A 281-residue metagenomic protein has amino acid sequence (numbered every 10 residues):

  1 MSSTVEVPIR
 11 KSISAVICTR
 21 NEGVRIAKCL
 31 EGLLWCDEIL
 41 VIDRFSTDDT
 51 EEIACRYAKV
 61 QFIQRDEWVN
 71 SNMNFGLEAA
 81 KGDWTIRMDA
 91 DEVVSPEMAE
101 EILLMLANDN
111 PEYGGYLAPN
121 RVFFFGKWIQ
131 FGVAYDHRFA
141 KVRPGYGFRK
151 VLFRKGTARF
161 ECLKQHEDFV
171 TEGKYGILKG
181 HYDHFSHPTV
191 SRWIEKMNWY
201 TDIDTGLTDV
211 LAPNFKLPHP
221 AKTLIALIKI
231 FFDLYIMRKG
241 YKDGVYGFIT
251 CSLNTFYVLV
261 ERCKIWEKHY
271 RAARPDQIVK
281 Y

Functional and structural regions predicted by a protein language model:
S12-S14: Cell-envelope/extracellular polymer assembly enzymes that use nucleotide-activated donors
V16-W35: Short, well-formed alpha-helical segments that are part of the catalytic scaffolds of diverse glycosyltransferases
V24-A27, D48-R56, E97: Acidic helix N-cap motif at the loop->helix transition within catalytic regions of sugar-transfer enzymes
G32, D43-E52, E67, D89: A conserved acidic beta->alpha catalytic loop
E51-K81: Conserved donor nucleotide-binding strand/loop of the catalytic core
S71-L77, W84, M88, S95-R271 (+1 more regions): Catalytic-site signature of metal-activated, phosphate-bearing donor transferases, centered on the GT-A/GT-A-like
